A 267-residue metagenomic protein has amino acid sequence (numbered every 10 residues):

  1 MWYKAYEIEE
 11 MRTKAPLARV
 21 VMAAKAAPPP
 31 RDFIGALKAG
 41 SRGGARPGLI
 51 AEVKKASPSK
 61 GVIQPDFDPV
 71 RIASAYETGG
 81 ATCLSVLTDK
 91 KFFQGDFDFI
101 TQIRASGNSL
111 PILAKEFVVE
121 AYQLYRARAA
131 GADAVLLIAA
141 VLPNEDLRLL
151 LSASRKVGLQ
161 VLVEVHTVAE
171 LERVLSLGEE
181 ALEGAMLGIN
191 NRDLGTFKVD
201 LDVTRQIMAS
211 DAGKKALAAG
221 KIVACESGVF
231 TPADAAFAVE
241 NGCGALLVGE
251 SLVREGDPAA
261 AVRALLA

Functional and structural regions predicted by a protein language model:
M1-Q64: An N-cap/entry alpha-helix motif that binds or orients negatively charged groups
Y3, K54-A56, D89, F117 (+5 more regions): Active-site beta-loop-alpha junctions enriched in small/polar residues
P28, D32-G44, Q94-L113, F117 (+3 more regions): Alpha-helix-loop-beta-strand connector modules within alpha/beta enzyme cores
G48-E52, C83-S85, P111-L113, D133-L136 (+4 more regions): Structural preference for beta-strand elements that scaffold enzyme active sites
I50-D68, L110-V119, A139, L162-E164 (+1 more regions): Active-site mouth loops of central-metabolism enzymes
K55-F67, I72-Q94, R173-K214, A224: Glycine/Thr-rich beta-alpha phosphate-binding loop at enzyme active sites
V119-G131, T167-A181, C225, V229-V248 (+1 more regions): Catalytic cores of alpha/beta
Q206-S210, V239, L252-A267: C-terminal helical cap(s) of enzyme catalytic domains, especially alpha/beta-barrels
